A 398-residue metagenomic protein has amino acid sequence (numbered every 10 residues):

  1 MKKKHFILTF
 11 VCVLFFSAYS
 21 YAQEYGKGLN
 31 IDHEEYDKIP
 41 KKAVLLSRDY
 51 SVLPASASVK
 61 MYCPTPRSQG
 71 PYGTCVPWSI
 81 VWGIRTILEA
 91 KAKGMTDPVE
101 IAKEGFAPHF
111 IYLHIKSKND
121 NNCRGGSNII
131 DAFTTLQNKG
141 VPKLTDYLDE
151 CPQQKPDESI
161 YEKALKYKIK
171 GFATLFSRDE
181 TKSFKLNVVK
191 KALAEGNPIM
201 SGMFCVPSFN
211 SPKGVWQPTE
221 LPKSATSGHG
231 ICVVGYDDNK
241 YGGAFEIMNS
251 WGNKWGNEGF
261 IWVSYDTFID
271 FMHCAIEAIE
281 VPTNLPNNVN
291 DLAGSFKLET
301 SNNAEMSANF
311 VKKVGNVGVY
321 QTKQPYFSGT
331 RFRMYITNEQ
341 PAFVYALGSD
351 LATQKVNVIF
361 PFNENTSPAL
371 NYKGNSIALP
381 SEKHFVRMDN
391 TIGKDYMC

Functional and structural regions predicted by a protein language model:
M1-L8: Bacterial N-terminal signal peptides that target proteins for export
T9-S17: Bacterial N-terminal signal peptides
A22-I101, C123-L144, Y265, H273-I276: Structured alpha-helical subdomains that flank or immediately precede key functional sites
G26, L53-A55, V81, R85 (+2 more regions): Predominantly the structural core of cysteine protease catalytic domains
T74, P198-I199, A244, R333-Y335 (+1 more regions): Beta-sheet entry/capping signal
C75, T226-Y236, G329-Y335: Conserved beta-strand/loop element in small beta-rich adapter and peptidoglycan-binding domains
T96-P98, D146, K155-Y161, N257-G259 (+1 more regions): Acidic Ser/Thr/Pro-rich low-complexity disordered segments that often serve as glycosylated linkers/stalks around
P282-C398: Secretory-pathway glycoprotein ectodomains that are cysteine- and/or Ser/Thr/Pro-rich
